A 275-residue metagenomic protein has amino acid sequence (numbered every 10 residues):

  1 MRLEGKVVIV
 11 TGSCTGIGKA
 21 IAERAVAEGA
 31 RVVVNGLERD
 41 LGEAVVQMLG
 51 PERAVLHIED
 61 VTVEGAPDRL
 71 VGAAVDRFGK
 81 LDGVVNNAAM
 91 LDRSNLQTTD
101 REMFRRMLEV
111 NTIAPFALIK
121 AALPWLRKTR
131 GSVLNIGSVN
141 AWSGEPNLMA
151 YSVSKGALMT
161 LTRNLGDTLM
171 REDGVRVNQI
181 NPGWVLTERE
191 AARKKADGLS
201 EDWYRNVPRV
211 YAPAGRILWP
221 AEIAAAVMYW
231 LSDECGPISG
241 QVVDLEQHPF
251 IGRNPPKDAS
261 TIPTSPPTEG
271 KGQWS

Functional and structural regions predicted by a protein language model:
V7, C14-T15, E38: Conserved glycine-rich cofactor-binding loop
V85, M170-R176, I238-G240: Short, small/polar-rich loop/turn modules that mediate ligand/substrate recognition or access, typified
N95-L96, M103-R105, V133, P208: Substrate-binding pocket helix/loop in short-chain dehydrogenase/reductase
I119, S154, T162: Active-site helix of classical SDR
P124, D167-R171, G236: Alpha-helical segment proximal to the catalytic Tyr-Lys
S138: Residue(s) in the substrate-gating loop at a strand-loop-helix junction that position the organic substrate next
S143, M228, S239-S275: Short C-terminal tail/terminal secondary-structure segment of NAD(P)H-dependent dehydrogenase/reductase domains
